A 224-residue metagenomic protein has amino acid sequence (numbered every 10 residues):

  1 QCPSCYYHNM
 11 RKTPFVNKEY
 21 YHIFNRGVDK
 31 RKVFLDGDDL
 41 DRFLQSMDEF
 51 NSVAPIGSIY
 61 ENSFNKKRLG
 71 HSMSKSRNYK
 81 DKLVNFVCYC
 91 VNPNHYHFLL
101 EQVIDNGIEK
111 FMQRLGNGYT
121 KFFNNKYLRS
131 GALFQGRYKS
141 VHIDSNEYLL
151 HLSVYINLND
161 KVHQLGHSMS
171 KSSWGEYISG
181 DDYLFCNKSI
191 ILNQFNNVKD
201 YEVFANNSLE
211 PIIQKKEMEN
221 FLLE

Functional and structural regions predicted by a protein language model:
Q1-F185, I191-E224: Short catalytic/metal-binding and nucleic-acid-binding patches
